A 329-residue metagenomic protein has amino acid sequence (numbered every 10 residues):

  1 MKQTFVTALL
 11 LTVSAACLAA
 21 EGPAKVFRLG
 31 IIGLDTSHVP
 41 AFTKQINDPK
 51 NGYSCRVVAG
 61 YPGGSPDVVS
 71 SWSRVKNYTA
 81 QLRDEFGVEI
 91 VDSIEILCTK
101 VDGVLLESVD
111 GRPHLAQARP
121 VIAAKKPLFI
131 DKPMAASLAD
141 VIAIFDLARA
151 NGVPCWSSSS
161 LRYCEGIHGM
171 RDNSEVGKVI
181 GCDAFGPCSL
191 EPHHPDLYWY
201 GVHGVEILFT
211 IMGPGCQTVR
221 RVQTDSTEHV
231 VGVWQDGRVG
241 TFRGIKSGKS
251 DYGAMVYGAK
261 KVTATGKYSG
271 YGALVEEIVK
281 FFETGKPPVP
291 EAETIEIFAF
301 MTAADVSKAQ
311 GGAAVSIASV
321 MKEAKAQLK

Functional and structural regions predicted by a protein language model:
M1-T4: Positively charged n-region of N-terminal signal peptides that target proteins for export
T7-A16: Bacterial N-terminal signal peptides
L9, A20-A124, D146-A150, Q310 (+1 more regions): N-terminal glycine-/serine-/threonine-rich beta1-alpha1-beta2 phosphate-ribose binding loop of Rossmann-like
A20-E21, M134-H194: A contiguous active-site-proximal alpha/beta segment in oxidoreductase catalytic domains
E21-P23, I96, V104-L105, E283-K329: C-terminal helix-rich "cap/oligomerization" subdomain common to oxidoreductases
D92, I130, C155-S157: Hydrophobic residues in well-ordered beta-strands that form the structural core
K125-P127, K132-P133: Short helix/strand-capping hinge loops at secondary-structure junctions that flank key functional elements
C182-K249, A292-A299: Rossmann-like dinucleotide-binding domain that binds NAD(P)(H)
